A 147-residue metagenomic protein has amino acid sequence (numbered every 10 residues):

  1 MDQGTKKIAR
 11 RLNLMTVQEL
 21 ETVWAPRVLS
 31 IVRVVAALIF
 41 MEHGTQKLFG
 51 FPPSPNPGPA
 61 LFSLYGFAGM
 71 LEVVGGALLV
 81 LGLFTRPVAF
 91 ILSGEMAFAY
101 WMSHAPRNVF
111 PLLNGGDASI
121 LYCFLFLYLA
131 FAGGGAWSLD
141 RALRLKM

Functional and structural regions predicted by a protein language model:
M1-F49, Y65-M70, V74, L81-M147: Extended, low-polarity transmembrane helix blocks
P52: Short, acidic/hydrophobic/Gly-rich beta-strand patch recurrent on exposed beta strands that often constitutes part
P55-G66: Perimembrane loop-to-helix junctions flanking transmembrane segments
